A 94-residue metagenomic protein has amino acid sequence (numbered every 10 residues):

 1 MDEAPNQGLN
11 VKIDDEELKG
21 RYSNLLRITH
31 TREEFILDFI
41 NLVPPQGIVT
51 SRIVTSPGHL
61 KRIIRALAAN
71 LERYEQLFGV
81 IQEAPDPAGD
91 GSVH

Functional and structural regions predicted by a protein language model:
M1-H94: Positively charged, low-complexity terminal tracts and the immediately adjacent first secondary-structure elements
